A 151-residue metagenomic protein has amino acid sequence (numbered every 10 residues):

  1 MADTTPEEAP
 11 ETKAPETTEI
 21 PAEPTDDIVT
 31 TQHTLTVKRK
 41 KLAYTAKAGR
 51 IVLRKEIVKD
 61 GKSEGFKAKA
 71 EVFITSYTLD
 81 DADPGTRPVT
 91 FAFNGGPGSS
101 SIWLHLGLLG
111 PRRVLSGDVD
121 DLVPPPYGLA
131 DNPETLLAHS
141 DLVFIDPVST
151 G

Functional and structural regions predicted by a protein language model:
D3-E16, V58-G151: N-terminal cap/lid subdomain of alpha/beta-hydrolase-fold enzymes
E16-A22: N-terminal low-complexity, Pro/Thr/Ser-rich intrinsically disordered segments that act as propeptides or flexible
E23-A82: N-terminal cap/lid segment of alpha/beta-hydrolase-fold proteins
